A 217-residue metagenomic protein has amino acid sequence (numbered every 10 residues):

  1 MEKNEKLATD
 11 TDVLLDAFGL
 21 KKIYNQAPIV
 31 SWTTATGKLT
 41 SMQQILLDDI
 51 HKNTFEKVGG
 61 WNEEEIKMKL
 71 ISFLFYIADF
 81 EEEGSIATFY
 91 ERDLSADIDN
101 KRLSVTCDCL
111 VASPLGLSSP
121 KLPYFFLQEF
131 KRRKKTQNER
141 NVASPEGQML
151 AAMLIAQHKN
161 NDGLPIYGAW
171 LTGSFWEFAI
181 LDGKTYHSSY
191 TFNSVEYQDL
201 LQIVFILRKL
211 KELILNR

Functional and structural regions predicted by a protein language model:
M1-E2: Short, Lys/Arg-enriched, disordered terminal segments
E5-A8, Y24: N-terminal "mature-chain" segments and other terminal, solvent-exposed stretches
D12-L15, G19-V30, T34-P165, I180-R217: A short, conserved, highly charged catalytic patch centered on acidic carboxylates
I166-L171: A short beta-strand->alpha-helix segment at the C-terminal rim of the class III nucleotidyl cyclase catalytic domain
